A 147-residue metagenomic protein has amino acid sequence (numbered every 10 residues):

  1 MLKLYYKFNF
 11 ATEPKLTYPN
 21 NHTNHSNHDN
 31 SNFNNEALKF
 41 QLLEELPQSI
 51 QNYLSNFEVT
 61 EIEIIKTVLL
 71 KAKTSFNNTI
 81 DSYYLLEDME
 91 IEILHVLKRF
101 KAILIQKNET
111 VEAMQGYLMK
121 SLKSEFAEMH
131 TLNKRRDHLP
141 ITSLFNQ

Functional and structural regions predicted by a protein language model:
M1-K71: Charged low-complexity intrinsically disordered patches
F57, A72-K73, S121-F126: Generic structural signal for hydrophobic core residues of well-folded globular domains
K66-F76, I93, M114: Generic hydrophobic, helix-prone segments enriched in Leu/Val/Ile
S75-Y84: Boundary/linker elements of alpha-helical solenoid repeat scaffolds
Y84-Q147: Short, cationic/aromatic linear interface patches that serve as DNA/RNA-contacting surfaces or protein-partner docking
